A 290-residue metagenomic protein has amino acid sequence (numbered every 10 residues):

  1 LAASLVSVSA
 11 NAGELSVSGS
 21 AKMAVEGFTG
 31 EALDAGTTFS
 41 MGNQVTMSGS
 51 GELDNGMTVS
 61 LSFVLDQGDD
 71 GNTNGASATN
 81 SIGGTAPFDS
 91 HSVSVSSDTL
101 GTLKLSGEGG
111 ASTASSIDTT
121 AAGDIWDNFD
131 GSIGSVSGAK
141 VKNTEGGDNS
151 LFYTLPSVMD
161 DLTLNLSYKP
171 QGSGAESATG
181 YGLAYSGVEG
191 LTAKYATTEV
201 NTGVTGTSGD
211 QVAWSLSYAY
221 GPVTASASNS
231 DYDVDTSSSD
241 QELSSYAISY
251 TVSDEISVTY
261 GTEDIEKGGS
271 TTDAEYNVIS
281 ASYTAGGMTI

Functional and structural regions predicted by a protein language model:
L1-I290: Outer-membrane beta-barrel proteins
